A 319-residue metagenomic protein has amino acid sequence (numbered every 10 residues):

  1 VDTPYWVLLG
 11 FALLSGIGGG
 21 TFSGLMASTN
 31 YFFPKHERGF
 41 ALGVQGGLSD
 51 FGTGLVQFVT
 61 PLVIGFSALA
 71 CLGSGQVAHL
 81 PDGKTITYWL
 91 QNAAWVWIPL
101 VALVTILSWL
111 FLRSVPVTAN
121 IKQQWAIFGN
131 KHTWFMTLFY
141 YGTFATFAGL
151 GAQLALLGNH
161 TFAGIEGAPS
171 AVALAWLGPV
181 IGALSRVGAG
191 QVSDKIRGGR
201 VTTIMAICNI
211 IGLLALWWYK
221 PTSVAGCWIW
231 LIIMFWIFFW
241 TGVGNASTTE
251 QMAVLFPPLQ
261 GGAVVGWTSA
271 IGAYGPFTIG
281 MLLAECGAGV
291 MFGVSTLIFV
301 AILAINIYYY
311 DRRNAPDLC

Functional and structural regions predicted by a protein language model:
G19, G39-A68, S269-I279: Glycine-rich segments within core transmembrane alpha-helices of 12-TM secondary carriers
G20-P34, V243-F256: Intracellular juxtamembrane helix-capping segments at the cytosolic ends of symmetry-related transmembrane helices
T53, L255-G287: A late C-terminal transmembrane helix in Major Facilitator Superfamily
G65-I98, A284-F299: A membrane-interface helix-boundary motif in multi-pass transporters
I98-V117, I305-Y310: C-terminal membrane-cytosol helix-exit motif in multi-pass small-molecule transporters
N130-L184: Extracytoplasmic gate region of multi-pass secondary transporters
S185-G198: Helix-to-loop junctions at the C-terminal end of transmembrane segments in multipass secondary transporters
R197-T248: C-terminal transmembrane helical hairpin of 12-TM major facilitator-type secondary transporters
